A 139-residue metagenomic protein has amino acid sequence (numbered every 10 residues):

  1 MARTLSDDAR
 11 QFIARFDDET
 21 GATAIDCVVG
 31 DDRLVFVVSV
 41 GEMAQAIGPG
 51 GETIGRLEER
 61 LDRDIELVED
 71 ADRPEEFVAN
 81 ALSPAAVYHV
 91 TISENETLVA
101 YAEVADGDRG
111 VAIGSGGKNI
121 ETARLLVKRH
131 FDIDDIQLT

Functional and structural regions predicted by a protein language model:
M1-T139: Acidic, polar-rich N-terminal leader regions of halophilic archaeal proteins
